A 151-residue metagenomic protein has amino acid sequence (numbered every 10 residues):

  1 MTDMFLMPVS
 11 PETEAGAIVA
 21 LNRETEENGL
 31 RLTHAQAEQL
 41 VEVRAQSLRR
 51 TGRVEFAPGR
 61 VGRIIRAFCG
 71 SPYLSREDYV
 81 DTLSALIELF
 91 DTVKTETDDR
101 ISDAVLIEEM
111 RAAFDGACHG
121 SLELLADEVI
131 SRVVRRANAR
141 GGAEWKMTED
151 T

Functional and structural regions predicted by a protein language model:
M1-R49: Short terminal alpha-helical segments
T2, N138-T151: Extended, low-complexity, Ser/Thr/Pro-rich intrinsically disordered regulatory regions enriched for Ser/Thr-Pro
H34-A35, Q39-E144: Acidic, low-complexity, intrinsically disordered interaction modules
